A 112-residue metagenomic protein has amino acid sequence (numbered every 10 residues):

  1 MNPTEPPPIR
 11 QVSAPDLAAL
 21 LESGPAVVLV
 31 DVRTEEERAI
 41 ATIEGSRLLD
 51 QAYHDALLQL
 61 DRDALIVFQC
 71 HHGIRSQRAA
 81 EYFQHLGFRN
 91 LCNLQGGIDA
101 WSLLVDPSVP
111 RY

Functional and structural regions predicted by a protein language model:
M1-V28, V32-L65, I74-Y112: Rhodanese-like catalytic fold shared by cysteine-dependent sulfurtransferases and DSP/PTP-type phosphatases
Q69: Short, surface-exposed ligand- or partner-binding patches at beta-edge/loop junctions that are enriched in aromatics
